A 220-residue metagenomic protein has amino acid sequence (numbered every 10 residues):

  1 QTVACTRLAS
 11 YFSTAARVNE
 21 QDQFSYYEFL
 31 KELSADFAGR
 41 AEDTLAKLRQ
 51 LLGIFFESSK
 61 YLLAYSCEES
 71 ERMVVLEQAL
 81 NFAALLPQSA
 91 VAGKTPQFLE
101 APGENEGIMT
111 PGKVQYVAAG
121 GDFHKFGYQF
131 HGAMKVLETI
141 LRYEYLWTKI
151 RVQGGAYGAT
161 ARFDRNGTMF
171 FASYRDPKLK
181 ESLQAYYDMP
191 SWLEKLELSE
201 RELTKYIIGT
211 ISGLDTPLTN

Functional and structural regions predicted by a protein language model:
Q1-Q97, Q153-N220: Charge-rich, well-structured scaffold segments of protease-associated domains
A9, K60, A64, E69 (+2 more regions): His/Glu-based metal-binding/catalytic segments typifying zinc-dependent metallopeptidases
